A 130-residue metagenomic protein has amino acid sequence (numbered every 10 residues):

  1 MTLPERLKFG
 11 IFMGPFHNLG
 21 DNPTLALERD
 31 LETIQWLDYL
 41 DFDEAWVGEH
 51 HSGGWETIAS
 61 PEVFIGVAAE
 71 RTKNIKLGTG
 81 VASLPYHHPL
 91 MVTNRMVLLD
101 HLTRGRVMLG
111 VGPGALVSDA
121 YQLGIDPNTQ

Functional and structural regions predicted by a protein language model:
M1-L77: N-terminal beta1-alpha1-beta2 module of alpha/beta enzyme domains
P4-L25, Y86-Q130: Flexible, glycine-rich active-site loops centered on histidine and acidic residues that chelate a metal or position
G48, G80, G110-G112: Structural motif
S52, G80-V81, V117: Glycine-centered small-residue hotspots that permit tight backbone geometry or close packing
T79-H87: Active-site nucleophile and cofactor-binding loops and adjacent substrate-binding regions of central metabolic enzymes
